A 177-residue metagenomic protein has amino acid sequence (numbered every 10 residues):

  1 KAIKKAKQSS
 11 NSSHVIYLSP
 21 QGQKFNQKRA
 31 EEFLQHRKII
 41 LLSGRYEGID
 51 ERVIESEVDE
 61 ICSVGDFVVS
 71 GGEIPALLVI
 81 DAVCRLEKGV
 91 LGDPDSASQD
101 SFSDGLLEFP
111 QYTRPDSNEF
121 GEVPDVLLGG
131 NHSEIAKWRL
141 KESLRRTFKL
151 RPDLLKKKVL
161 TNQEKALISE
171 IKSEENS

Functional and structural regions predicted by a protein language model:
K1-R45, E51, K88: S-adenosyl-L-methionine/SAH cofactor-binding core of RNA-modifying enzymes
K5, L78, A82, K137: Alpha-helical scaffold segments in soluble metabolic enzymes
L18-Q21, S43-Y46, G65, G72 (+1 more regions): Fold-independent oxyanion-binding glycine-rich loops and adjacent beta-strand/coil segments at enzyme active sites
E32-Q35, I61, E119: Solvent-exposed alpha-helices and their adjacent loops that cap or buttress functional pockets in soluble metabolic
V53-D100: Structured adenosyl-cofactor binding patch, chiefly the S-adenosyl-L-methionine
I74, L86-V126: Internal, active-site/partner-interface "lid" segment
P115-S177: SAM-dependent methyltransferases
